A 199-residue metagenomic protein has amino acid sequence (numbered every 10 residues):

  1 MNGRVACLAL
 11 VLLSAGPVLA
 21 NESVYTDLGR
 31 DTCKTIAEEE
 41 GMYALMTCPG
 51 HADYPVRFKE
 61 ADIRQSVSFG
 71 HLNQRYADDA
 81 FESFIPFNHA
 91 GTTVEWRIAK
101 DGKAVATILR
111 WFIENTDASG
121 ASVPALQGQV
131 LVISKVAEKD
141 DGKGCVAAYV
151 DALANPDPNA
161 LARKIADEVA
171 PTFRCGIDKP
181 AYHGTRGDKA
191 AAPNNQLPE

Functional and structural regions predicted by a protein language model:
N2, N21, N73, N88 (+4 more regions): Detector for Asparagine
N2-C7, S14-E82: Charge-rich, low-complexity N-terminal segments
V11, P17-A20, D53, E82-R97 (+1 more regions): A composition-driven signal for long, intrinsically disordered, charge-rich low-complexity tracts
T32-K34, T47-P49, G144-V146, I165-E168 (+1 more regions): Sequence contexts marking disulfide-bonded cysteines in secreted/extracellular proteins
K34, K59, K100-K103, K135 (+5 more regions): Context-gated lysine
N73, F84, G142, V146 (+2 more regions): Residue-level signal for well-ordered alpha-helical segments
A80-P156: Short helix/strand-capping turn motifs
D151-E199: C-terminal partner/receptor-binding element of secreted or periplasmic proteins
